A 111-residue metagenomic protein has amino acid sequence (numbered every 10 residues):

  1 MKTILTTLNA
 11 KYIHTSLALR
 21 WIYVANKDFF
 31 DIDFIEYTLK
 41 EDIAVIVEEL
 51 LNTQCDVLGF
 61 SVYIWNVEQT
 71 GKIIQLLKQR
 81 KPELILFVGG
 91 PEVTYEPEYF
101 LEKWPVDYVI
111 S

Functional and structural regions predicted by a protein language model:
M1-S111: A short, structured N-terminal alpha-helical element that caps or precedes a catalytic domain
